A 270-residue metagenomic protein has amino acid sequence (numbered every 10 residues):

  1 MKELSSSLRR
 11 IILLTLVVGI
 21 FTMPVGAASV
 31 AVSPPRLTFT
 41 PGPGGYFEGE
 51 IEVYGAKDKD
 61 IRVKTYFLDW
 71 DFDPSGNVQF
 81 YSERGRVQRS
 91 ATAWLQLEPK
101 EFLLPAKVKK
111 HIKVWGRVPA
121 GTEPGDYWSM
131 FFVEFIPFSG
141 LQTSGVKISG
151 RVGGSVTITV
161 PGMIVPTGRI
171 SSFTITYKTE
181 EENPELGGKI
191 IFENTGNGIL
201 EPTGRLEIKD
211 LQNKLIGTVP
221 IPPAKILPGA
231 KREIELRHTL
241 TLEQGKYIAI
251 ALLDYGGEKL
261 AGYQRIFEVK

Functional and structural regions predicted by a protein language model:
K2-I12: Bacterial N-terminal signal peptides that target proteins for export
A27-I61, P99-F102, G168-E185, K189: Beta-sheet-dominated interaction scaffolds and their linkers
S29-P34, K57-V114, T203-L206, D210-I216: Surface-exposed binding patches on compact interaction domains or structured appendages
S33, P43-E50, K110-I112, E123-M130 (+2 more regions): Short, solvent-exposed loop/turn segments enriched in Ser/Thr/Gly
P41, F102-K110, P223-R232, K259 (+1 more regions): Short proline/glycine- and polar residue-rich coil/turn motifs
G55-K59, D71, A120, P137 (+4 more regions): Short, acidic/polar linear motifs in exposed loop/turn regions
R117-E123, R237-E243: Short, surface-exposed loop/turn segments at beta-strand-coil junctions that are enriched for proline with nearby
Y127, F131, G245-L253: A short tyrosine-centered beta-strand micro-motif
